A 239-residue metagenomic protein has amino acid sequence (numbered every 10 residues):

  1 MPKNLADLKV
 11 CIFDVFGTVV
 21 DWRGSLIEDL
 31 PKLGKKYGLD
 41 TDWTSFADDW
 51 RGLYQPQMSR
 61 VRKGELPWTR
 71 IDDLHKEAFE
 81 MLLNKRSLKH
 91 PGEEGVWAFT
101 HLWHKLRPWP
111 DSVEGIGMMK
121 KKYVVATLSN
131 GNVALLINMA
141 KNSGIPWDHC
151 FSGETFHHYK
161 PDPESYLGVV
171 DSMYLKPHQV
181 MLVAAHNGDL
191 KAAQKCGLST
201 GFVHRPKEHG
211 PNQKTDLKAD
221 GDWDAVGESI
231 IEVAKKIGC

Functional and structural regions predicted by a protein language model:
M1-L8, V113, G117, G131-C239: Asp-based, Mg2+/Mn2+-dependent phosphohydrolase catalytic module
P2-G52, K85: Active-site neighborhood of HAD-like aspartate-dependent phosphohydrolases
D14-G17, F79, T127, A193: Generic structural signal for small/hydrophobic residues in well-ordered secondary structure, especially within
W22, L106-W109, W147, W223: Tryptophan-centric aromatic hotspots in well-structured domains and transmembrane helices
L26-G34, W50-Y54, H75, F99-W103 (+1 more regions): Hydrophobic alpha-helical core bundles mediating ligand binding, dimerization, or RNAP-core interactions
E28-K32, D49, E77-M81, A98 (+5 more regions): Alpha-helical elements of Rossmann-like donor-binding domains used by nucleotide-donor carbohydrate transfer enzymes
Y37-G38, T44-W97: A metal-dependent, Asp-based hydrolase signature
W68-K76, L88-T127, I137, P163: Short, acidic loop-to-helix structural element flanking the phosphoryl-transfer center in phosphate-processing enzymes
